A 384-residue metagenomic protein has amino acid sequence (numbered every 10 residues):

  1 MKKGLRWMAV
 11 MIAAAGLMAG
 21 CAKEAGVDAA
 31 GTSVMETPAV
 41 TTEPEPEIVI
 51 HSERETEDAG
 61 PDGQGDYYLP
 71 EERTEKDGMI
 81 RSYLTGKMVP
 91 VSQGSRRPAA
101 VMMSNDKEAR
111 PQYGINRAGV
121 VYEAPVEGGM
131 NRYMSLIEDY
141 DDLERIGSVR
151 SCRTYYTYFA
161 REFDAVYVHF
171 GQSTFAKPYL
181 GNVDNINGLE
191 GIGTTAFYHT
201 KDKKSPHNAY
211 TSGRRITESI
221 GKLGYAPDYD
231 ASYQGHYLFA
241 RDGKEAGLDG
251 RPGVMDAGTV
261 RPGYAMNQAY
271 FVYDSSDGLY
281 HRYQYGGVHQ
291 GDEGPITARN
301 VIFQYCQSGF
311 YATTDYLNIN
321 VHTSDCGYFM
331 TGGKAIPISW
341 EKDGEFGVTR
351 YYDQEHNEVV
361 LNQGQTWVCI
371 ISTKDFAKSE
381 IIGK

Functional and structural regions predicted by a protein language model:
M1-M8: Bacterial N-terminal signal peptides that target proteins for export
A13-A14: Non-transmembrane, low-complexity coil segments enriched in Pro/Ser/Thr that form solvent-exposed tails and flexible
L17-G20: C-terminal motif of bacterial Sec signal peptides marking the signal peptidase cleavage site
A22-E24: Bacterial signal peptide processing site
V27-A29: Boundary at the C-terminal end of the N-terminal hydrophobic targeting segment
G31-V34, V40, P46-Y122, E127-K384: A surface/extracellular/periplasmic glyco- and lipid-processing/surface-interacting theme
